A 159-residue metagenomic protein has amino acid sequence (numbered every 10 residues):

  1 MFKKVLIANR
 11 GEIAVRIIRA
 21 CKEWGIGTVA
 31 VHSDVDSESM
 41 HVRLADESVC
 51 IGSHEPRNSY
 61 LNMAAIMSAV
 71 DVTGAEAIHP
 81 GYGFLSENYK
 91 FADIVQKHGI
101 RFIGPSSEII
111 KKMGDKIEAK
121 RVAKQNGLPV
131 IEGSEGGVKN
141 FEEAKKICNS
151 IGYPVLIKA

Functional and structural regions predicted by a protein language model:
M1-A159: N-terminal beta-alpha lobe that positions the nucleotide/phosphoryl donor in ATP/NTP-coupled carboxylate activation
